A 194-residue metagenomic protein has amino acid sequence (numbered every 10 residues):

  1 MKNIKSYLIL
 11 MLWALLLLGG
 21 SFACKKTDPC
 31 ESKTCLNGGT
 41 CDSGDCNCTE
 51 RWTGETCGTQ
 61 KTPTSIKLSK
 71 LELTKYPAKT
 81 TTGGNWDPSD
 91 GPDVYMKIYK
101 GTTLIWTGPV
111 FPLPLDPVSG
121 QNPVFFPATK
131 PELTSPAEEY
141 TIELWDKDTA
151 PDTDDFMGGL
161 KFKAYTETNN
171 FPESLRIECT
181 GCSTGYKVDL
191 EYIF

Functional and structural regions predicted by a protein language model:
G19-A23: C-terminal motif of bacterial Sec signal peptides marking the signal peptidase cleavage site
D28-G38: Disulfide-braced loops of extracellular cysteine-rich modules
C41-E50: Extracellular cysteine-rich, disulfide-stabilized repeat modules
K61-Y95: C2/C2-like lipid-binding beta-sandwich modules
M96, P123-F162: Eukaryotic beta-sheet cores, primarily in C2 and C2-like/PH beta-sandwich modules
W106-G120: Solvent-exposed serine/threonine-rich low-complexity stretches and specific carbohydrate-binding patches
K147-F194: C2-type phospholipid-binding modules
